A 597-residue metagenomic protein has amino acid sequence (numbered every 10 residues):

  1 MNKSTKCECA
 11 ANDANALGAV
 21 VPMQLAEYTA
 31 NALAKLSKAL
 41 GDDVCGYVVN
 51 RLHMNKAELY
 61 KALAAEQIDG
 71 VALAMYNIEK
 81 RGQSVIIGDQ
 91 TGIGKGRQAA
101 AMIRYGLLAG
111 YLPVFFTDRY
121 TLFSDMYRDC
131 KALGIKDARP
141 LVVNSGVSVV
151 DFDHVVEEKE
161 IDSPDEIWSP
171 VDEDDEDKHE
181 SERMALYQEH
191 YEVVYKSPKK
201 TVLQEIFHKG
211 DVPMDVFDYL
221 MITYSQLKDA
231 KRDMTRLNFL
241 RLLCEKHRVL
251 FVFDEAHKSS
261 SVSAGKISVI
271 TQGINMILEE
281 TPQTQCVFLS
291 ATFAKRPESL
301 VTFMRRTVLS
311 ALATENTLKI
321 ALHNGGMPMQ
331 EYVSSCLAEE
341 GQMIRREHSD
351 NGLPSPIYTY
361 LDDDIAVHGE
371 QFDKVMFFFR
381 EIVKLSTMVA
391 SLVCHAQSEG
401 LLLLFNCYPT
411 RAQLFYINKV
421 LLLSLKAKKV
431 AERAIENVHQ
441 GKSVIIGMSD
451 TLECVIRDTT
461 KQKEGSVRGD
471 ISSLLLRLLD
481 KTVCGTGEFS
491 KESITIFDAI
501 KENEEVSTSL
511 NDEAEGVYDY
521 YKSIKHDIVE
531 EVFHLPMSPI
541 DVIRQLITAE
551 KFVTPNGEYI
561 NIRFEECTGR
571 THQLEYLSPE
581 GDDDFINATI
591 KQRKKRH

Functional and structural regions predicted by a protein language model:
A34-I86: Conserved pre-motif I regulatory segment
G82-A101: Walker A/P-loop
G96-Q98, G110-D137, L141-F152, R296-S299: Conserved Walker A/P-loop ATP-binding site and its immediately adjacent core in helicase/helicase-like ATPase domains
R104, Q226-Q342: Signature of the SF2 helicase/ATPase Hel1-core->accessory helical subdomain module
D137-R232: Inter-Walker segment of RecA-like/P-loop motor cores
K228-A230, F293-E298, V430-A431, E453-D458 (+1 more regions): SF2 helicase motor core recognition
E347-T459: Conserved helicase/translocase motor-coupling segment
L478, T482-V517, Y521-H597: Conserved RecA-like P-loop NTPase helicase motor core
